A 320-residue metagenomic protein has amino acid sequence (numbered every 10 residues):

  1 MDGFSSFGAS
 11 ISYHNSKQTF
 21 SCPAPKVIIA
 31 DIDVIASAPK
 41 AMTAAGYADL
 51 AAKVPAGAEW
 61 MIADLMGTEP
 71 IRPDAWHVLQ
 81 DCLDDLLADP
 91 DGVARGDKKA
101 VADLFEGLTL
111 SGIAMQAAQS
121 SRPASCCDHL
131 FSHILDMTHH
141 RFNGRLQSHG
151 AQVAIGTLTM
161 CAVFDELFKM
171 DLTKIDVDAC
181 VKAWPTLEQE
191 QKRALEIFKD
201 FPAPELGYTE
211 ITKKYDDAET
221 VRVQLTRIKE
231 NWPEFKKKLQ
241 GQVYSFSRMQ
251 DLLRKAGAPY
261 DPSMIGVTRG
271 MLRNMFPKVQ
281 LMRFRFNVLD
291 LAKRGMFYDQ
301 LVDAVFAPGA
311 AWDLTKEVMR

Functional and structural regions predicted by a protein language model:
M1-D85: A glycine/threonine-rich phosphate-anchoring loop and its flanking beta-alpha core in nucleotide/phosphate-binding
T43, Y47, V78, C82-L86 (+10 more regions): General structural feature for long, well-ordered alpha-helical segments within catalytic domains of soluble enzymes
L50, M170-R320: C-terminal charged capping/lid subdomain of soluble metabolic enzymes
P55-A63, A117-R122, V163-K174, F286-N287 (+1 more regions): Short helix-capping/linker segments at secondary-structure and domain boundaries
M61-L65, L83-A88, L108-A114, S132-H140 (+4 more regions): Short acidic (Asp/Glu) and glycine-rich catalytic loops that position anionic groups and cofactors
I62-D74, P123-F131, G144-Q152, F168-K192 (+3 more regions): Short alpha-helical "patches" and their helix-cap loops
I62-L65, K99-A102, P123-S125, M264-T268 (+1 more regions): Short coil/turn segments at secondary-structure boundaries
Q80-K169: A conserved active-site cap/scaffold subdomain adjacent to cofactor or substrate pockets
